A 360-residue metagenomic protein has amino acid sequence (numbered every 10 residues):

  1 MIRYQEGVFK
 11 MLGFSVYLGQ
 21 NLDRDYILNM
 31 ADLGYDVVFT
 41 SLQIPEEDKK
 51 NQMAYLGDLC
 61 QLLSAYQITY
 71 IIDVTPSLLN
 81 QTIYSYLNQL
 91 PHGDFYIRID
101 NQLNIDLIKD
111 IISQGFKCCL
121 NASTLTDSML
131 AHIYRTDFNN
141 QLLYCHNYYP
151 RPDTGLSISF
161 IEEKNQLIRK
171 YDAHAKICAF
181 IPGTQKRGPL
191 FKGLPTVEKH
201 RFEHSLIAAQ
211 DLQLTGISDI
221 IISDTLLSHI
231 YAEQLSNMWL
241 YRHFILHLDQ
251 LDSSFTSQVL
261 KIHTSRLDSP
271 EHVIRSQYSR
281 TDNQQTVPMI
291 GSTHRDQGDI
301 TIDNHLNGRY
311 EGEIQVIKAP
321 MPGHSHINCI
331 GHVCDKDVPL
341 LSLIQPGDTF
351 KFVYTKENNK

Functional and structural regions predicted by a protein language model:
M1-K10: Short, Lys/Arg-enriched N-terminal segments with co-localized hydrophobic residues within the first ~10-30 amino acids
L12-T136, Q141: Active-site beta->alpha loop and helix N-cap motifs at the rims of alpha/beta catalytic domains
L12-Y17, A31-D36, I83-G93, Q114-T126 (+5 more regions): Short secondary-structure transition/capping segments
S15, C145, C178, Q315-K318: Residues in well-ordered beta-strands of folded domains
I44, Q67, Y231, L235-S236 (+1 more regions): Intrinsically disordered, low-complexity serine/threonine-rich segments
Y70-Y86, I105-K109, L156-L167, I217-I220 (+1 more regions): Electropositive, surface-exposed helix/loop patches at the edges of structured domains that serve as adaptable
S123-D127, H132-L251: Catalytic alpha/beta core domains of metabolic enzymes, predominantly
D252-K360: C-terminal functional modules
